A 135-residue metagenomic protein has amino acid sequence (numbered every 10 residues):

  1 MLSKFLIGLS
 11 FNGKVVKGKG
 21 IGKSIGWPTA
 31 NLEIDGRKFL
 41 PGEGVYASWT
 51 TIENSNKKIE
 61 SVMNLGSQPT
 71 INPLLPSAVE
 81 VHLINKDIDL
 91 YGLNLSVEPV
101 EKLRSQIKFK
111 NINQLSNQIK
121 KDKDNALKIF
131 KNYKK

Functional and structural regions predicted by a protein language model:
M1: Contiguous mid-protein beta-loop-alpha structural module that forms a pocket-lining wall or clamp of enzyme active
K4-K135: Phosphate/ribose-recognition catalytic cores of enzymes acting on nucleotide-derived substrates
